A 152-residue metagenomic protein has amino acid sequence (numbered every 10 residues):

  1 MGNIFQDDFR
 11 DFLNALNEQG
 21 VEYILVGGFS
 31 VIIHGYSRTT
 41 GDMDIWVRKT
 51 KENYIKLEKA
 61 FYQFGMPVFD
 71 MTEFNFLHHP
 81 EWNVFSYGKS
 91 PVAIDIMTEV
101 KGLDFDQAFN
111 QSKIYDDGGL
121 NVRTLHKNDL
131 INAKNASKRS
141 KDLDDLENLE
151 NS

Functional and structural regions predicted by a protein language model:
M1-S152: Compositionally biased terminal segments of proteins
